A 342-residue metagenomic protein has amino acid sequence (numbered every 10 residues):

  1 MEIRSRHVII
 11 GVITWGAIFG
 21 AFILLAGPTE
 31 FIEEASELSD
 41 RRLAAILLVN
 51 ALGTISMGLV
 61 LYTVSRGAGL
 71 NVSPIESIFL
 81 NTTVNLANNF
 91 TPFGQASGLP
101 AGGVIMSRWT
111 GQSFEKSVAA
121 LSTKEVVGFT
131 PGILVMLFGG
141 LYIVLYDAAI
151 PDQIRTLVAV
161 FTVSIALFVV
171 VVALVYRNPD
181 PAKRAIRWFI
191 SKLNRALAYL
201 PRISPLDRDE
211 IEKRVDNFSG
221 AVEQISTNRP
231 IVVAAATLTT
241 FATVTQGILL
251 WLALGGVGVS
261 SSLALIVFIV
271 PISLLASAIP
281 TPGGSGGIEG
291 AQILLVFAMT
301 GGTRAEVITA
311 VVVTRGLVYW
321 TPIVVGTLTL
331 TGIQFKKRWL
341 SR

Functional and structural regions predicted by a protein language model:
M1-E33, F90-A196, S285-R342: Transmembrane helix-loop-helix hairpins in multi-pass inner-membrane proteins
I3-I9, E37-A45, Q224-T237: Membrane-interface helix starts
F31-S39, L70-S73, T110, A221-N228 (+1 more regions): Helix-boundary and loop/linker segments of multi-pass membrane transporters
A45-V49, A87, A234-F241, I272-S273: Alpha-helical transmembrane segments of MFS and MFS-like solute carriers/permeases
G58-T83, A253-F268: Membrane-embedded helical hairpins/re-entrant loop segments and their flanking transmembrane helices within multi-pass
G69, V175-S219: Membrane interface segments of multi-pass transport proteins and intramembrane proteases
N85-F93, L254-G255, P271-G290: Transmembrane alpha-helix interface/packing and boundary motifs in multi-pass membrane proteins, characterized by
P205-V257, L263: Alpha-helical transmembrane segments and their immediate interhelical loop/hinge regions in multi-pass membrane
